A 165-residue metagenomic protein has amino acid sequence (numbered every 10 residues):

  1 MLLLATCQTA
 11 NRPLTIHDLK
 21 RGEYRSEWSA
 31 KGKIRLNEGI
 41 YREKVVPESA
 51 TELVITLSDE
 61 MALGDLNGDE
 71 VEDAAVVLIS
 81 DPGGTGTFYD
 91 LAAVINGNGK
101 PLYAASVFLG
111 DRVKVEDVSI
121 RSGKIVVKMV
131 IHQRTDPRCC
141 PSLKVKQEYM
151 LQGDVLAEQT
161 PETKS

Functional and structural regions predicted by a protein language model:
M1-L36, K44, E116-S165: Acidic, small-residue rich beta-repeat scaffolds with periodic aromatic anchors
V45-L53, Y103-S106: A short beta-strand motif characteristic of beta-propeller blades
A50-E60, L109-V115, K164: Repeat-based blade/solenoid architectures
E52, D81-T85, T135-P141: Short consensus segments that form the blades of beta-propeller domains, in both extracellular/periplasmic
M61-D69, N96: Acidic, divalent-cation-chelating loop motifs in proteins
N67-L78, G123-K128: Acidic/hydrophobic-patterned starts of short beta strands in beta-sheet-rich repeat architectures
Y89-I95: Short, surface-exposed beta-strand/strand-loop-strand elements in extracellular ectodomains
L102-D111, E158-E162: Beta-propeller fold detector
